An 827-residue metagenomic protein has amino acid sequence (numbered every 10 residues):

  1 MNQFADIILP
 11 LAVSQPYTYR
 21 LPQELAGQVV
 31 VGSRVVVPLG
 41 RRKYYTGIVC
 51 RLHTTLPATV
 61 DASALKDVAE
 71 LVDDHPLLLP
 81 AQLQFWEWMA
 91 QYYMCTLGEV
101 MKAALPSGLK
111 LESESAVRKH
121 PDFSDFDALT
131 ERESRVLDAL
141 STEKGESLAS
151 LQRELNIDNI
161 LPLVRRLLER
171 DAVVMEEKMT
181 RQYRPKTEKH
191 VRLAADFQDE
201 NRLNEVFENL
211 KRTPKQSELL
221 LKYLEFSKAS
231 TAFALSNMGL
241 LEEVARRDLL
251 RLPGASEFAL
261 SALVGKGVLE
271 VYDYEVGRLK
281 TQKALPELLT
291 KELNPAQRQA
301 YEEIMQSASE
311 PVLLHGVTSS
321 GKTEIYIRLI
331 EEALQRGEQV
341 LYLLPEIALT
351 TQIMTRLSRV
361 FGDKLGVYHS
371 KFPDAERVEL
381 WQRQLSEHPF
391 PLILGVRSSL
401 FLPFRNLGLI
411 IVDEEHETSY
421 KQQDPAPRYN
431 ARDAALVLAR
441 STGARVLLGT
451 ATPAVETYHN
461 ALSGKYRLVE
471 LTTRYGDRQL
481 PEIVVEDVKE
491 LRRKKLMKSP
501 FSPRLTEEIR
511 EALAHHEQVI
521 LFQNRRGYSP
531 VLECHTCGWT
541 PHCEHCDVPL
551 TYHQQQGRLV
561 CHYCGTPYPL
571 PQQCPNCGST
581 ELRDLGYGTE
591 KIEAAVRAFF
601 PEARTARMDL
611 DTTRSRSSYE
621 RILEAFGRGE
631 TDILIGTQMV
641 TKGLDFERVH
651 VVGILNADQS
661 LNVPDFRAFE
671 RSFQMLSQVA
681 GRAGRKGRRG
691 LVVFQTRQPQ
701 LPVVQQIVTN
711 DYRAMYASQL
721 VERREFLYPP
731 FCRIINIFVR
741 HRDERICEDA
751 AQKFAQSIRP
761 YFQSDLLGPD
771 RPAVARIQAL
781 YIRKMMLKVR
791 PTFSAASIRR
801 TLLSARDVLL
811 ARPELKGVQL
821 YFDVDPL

Functional and structural regions predicted by a protein language model:
M1-T450, L462-R478, Y761, A795-L803 (+1 more regions): Accessory, non-ATPase domains that flank or precede helicase/AAA+ motor cores in DNA-metabolism machines
R42, D658-Q659, T792: Short, charged/polar surface micro-motifs in flexible loops or helix N-caps
E87-A90, Q152, T506, E593 (+4 more regions): Generic solvent-exposed, charged/amphipathic alpha-helical segments that serve as macromolecular interface scaffolds
C95, K102, P106-P121, V136-D138 (+8 more regions): C-terminal accessory/connector segments of nucleic-acid motor ATPases
L288-N294, R298, E302, E310-E748 (+3 more regions): Inter-lobe coupling/hinge segments of SF2-like helicase ATPases
